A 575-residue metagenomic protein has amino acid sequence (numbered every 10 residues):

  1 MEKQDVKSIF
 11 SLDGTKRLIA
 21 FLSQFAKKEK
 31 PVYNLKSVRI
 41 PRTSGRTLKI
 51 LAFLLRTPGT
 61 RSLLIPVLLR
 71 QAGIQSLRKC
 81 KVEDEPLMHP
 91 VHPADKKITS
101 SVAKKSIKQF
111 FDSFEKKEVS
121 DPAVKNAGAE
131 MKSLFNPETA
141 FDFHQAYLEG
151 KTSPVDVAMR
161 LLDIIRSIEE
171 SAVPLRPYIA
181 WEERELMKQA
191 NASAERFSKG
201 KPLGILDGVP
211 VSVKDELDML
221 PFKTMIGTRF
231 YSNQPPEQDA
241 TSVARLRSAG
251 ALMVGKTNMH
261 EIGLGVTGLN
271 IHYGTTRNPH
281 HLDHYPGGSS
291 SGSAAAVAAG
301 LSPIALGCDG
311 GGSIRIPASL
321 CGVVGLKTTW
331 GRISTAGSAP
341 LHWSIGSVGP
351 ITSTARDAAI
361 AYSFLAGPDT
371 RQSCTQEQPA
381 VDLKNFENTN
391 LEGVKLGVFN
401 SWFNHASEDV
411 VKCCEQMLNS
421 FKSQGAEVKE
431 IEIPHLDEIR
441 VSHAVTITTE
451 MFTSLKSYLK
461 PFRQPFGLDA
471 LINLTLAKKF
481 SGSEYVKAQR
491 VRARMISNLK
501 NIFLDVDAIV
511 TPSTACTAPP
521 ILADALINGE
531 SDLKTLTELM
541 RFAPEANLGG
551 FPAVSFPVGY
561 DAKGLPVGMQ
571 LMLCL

Functional and structural regions predicted by a protein language model:
M1-K188, E195, S423: An N-terminal boundary/leader segment
V38, L48-L51, T57-I65, A140-L148 (+9 more regions): Serine-dependent amide/ester hydrolase catalytic core
F110-K132, L206-R229, N388-F399, V445-K500 (+2 more regions): Short helix-loop capping/hinge segments that flank enzyme active sites or metal/cofactor-binding pockets
L161, L186, G208, K214 (+8 more regions): Conserved hydrophobic/aromatic pocket- or pore-lining residues that grip, position, or stack substrates in active sites
L186, R196-I271: Acidic/His- and Gly-rich active-site-bordering loop/insert found across diverse amide/peptide-bond hydrolases
V213, M253-K256, L306-C308, E430 (+1 more regions): General beta-strand structural signal in soluble alpha/beta enzymes
Q238-L365, D369, N547-G559, K563-G568: Short glycine/serine-rich loop segments
K327-M417: A short helix-breaking turn/cap at a secondary-structure junction
